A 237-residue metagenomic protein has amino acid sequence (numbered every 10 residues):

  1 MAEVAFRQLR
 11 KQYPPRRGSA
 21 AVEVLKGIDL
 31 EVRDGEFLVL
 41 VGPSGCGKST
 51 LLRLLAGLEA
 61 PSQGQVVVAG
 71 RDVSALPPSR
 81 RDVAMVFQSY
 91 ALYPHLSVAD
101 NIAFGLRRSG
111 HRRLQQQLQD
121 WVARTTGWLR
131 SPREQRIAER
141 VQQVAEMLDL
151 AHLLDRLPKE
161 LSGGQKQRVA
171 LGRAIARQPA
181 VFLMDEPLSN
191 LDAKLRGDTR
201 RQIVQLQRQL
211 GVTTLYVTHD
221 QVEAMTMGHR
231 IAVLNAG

Functional and structural regions predicted by a protein language model:
A2-L191: ABC family nucleotide-binding domain
D192, R196: ABC-family nucleotide-binding domains
G197-L210: Helical segment within the ABC ATPase nucleotide-binding domain
G211-V217: Conserved H-loop
A224-T226: A short, surface-exposed alpha-helical micro-motif characterized by mixed small hydrophobic and charged/polar residues
R230: Short, glycine/charged-rich "phosphate-handling" switch motifs in NTP-dependent and phosphotransfer domains
